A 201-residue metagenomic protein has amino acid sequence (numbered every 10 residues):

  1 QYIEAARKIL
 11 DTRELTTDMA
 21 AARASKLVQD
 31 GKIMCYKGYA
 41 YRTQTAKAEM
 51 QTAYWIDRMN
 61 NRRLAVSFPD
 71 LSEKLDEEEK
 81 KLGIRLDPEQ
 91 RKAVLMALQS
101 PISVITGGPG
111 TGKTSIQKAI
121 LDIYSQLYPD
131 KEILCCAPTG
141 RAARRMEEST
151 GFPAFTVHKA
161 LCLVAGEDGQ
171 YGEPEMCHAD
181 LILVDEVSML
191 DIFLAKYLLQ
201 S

Functional and structural regions predicted by a protein language model:
Q1-S201: Conserved ATP-binding/catalytic motifs of P-loop helicase motor domains
